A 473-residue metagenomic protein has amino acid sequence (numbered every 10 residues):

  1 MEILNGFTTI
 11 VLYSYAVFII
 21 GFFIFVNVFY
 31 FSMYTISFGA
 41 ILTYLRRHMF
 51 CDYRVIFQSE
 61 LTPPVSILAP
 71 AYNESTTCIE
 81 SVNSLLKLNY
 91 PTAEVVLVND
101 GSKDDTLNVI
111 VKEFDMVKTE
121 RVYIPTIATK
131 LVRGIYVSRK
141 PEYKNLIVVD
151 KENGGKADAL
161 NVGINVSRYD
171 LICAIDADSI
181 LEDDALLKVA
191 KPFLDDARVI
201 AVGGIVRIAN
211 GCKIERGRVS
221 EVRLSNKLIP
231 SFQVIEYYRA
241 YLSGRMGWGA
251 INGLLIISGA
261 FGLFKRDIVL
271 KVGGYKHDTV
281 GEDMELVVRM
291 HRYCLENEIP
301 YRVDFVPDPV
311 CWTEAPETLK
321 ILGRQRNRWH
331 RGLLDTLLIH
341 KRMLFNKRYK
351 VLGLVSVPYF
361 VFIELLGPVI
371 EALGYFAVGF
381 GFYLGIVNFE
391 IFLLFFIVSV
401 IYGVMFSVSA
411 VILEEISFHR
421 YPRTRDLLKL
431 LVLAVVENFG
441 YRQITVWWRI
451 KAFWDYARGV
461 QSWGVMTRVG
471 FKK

Functional and structural regions predicted by a protein language model:
M1-L61, R245, A377-F380, V408-L413 (+3 more regions): N-terminal membrane-anchoring/stem segments of glycan-assembly enzymes
M33-T92, N108-V111: N-terminal signal-anchor transmembrane helix
P63-S66, E94, L270, E285: Cell-envelope/extracellular polymer assembly enzymes that use nucleotide-activated donors
N83-V149: Acidic donor-binding segment of Leloir-type glycosyltransferases
T119-N161, N165, D183-T279, C294 (+3 more regions): Long helical/loop segments within the catalytic core of UDP-sugar-dependent glycosyltransferases, especially the large
I172: Short aromatic/hydrophobic "clamp" motif used to bind/position activated sugar donors
I268-K271, T279-D304: A short, conserved alpha-helix in the catalytic core of glycosyltransferases
Y359-A457: Membrane-embedded multi-pass helical conduit in multi-pass membrane proteins, especially envelope-biosynthetic
